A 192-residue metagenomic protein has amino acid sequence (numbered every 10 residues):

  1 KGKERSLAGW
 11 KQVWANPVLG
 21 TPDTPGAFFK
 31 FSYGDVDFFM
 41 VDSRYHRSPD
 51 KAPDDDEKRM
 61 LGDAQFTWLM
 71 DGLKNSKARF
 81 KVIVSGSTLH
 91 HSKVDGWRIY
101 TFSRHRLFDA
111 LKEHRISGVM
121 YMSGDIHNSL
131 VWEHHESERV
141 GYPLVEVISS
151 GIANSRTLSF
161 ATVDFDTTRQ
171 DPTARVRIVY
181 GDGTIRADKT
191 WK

Functional and structural regions predicted by a protein language model:
K1-K192: Metal-dependent phosphoester/phosphodiester hydrolase catalytic core
